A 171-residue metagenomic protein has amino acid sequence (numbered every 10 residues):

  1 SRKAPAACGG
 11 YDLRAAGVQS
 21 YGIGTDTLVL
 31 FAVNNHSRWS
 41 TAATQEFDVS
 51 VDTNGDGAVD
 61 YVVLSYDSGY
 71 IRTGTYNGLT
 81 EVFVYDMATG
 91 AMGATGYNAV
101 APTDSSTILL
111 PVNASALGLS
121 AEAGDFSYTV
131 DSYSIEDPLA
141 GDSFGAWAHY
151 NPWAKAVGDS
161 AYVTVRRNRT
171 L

Functional and structural regions predicted by a protein language model:
S1-L171: Surface-exposed extracytoplasmic segments
